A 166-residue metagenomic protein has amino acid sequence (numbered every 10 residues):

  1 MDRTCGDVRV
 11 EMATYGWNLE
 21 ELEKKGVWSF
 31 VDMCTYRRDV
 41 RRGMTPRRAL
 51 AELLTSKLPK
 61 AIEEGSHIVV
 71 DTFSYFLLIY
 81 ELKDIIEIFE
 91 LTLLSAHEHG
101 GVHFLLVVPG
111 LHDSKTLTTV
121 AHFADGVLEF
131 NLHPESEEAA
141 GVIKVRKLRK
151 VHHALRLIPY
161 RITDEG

Functional and structural regions predicted by a protein language model:
M1-G6, C34-R38, S74-F76, P109-D113 (+2 more regions): Conserved nucleotide-binding/hydrolysis micro-motifs of P-loop NTPases
M1-R42, L53: Conserved P-loop
G6, T55, E90, S114-K115: Residue-level marker for well-ordered alpha-helical positions
D7-M12, I88-L91, T119-F123, K144: Alpha-helical scaffold elements adjacent to nucleotide-binding pockets in ATP/GTP-utilizing enzyme cores
E20-E23, P59-E63, L94-G100, V120-H122: Conserved catalytic network of the ASCE P-loop NTPase/AAA+ motor domain
G26-V27, E64-I68, E98-L106: Loop/turn-to-beta-strand initiation segments
Y36-H97: Phosphate-binding/switch loop-helix module in NTP-utilizing enzymes
V102, L106-G166: Phosphate-binding/switch region of NTP-binding enzymes
